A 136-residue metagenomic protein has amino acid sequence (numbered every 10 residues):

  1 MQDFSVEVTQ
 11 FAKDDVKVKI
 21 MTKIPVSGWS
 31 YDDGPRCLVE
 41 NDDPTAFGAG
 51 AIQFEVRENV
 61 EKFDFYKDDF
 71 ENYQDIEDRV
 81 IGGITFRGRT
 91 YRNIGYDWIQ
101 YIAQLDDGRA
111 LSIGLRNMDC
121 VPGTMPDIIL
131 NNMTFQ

Functional and structural regions predicted by a protein language model:
M1, A49-R57, D75-R79: Short N-terminal helix-initiation segments at or just after the protein's N-terminus
M1-A46, I81, I94-G95, D107 (+1 more regions): N-terminal targeting sequences that direct proteins away from the cytosol to non-cytosolic compartments
M21-I24, N59, F63, Y91: Intrinsically disordered, low-complexity regions enriched in Ser/Pro/Gly/Gln/His and often acidic
L38-F65: A short acidic-to-branched-hydrophobic micro-motif
V60-F63, K67, P126-L130: Extracytoplasmic/secreted envelope proteins and their assembly/folding machinery, especially bacterial periplasmic
F65-N117: Signature of long, low-cysteine stretches enriched in small and polar/charged residues
